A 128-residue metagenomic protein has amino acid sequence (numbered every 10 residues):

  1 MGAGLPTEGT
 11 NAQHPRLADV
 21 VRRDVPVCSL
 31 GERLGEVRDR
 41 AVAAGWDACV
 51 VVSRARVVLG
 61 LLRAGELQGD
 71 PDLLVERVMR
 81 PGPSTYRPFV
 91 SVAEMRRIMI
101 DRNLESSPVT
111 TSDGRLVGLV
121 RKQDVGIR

Functional and structural regions predicted by a protein language model:
M1-R128: Tandem CBS (Cystathionine beta-synthase) repeat/Bateman regulatory domains
